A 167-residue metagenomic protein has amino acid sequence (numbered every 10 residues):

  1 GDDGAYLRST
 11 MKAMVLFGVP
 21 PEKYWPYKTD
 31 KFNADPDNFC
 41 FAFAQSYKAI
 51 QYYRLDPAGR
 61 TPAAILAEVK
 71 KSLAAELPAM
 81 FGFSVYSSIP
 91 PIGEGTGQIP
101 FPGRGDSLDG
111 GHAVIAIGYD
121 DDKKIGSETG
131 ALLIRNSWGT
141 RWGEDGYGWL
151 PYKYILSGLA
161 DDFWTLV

Functional and structural regions predicted by a protein language model:
G1-R135, T140-V167: Predominantly the structural core of cysteine protease catalytic domains
